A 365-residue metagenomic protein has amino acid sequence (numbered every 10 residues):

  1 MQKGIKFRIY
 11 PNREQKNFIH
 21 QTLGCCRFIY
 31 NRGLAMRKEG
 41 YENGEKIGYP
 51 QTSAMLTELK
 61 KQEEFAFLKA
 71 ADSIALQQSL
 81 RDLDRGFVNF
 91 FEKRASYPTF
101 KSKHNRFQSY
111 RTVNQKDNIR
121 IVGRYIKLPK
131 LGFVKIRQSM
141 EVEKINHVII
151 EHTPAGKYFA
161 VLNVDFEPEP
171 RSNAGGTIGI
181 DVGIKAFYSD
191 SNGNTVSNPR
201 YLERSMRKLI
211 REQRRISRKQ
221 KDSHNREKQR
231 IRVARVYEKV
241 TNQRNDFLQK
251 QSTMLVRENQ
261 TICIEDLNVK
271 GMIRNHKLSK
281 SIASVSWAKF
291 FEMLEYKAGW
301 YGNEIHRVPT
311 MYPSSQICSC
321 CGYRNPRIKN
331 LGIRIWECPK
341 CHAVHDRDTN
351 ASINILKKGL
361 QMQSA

Functional and structural regions predicted by a protein language model:
M1-A365: Nucleic-acid substrate recognition interfaces
